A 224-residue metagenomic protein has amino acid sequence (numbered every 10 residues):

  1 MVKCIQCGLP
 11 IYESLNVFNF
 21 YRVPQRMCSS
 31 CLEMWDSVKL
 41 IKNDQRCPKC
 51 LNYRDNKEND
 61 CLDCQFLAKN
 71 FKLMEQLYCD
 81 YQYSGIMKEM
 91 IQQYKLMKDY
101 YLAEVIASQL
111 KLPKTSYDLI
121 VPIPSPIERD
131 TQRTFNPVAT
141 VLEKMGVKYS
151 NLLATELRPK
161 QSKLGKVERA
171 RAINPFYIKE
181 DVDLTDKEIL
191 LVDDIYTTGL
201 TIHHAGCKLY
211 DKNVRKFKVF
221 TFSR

Functional and structural regions predicted by a protein language model:
M1-R224: Glycine-rich phosphate/pyrophosphate-handling loop used in enzymes and phosphotransfer proteins
